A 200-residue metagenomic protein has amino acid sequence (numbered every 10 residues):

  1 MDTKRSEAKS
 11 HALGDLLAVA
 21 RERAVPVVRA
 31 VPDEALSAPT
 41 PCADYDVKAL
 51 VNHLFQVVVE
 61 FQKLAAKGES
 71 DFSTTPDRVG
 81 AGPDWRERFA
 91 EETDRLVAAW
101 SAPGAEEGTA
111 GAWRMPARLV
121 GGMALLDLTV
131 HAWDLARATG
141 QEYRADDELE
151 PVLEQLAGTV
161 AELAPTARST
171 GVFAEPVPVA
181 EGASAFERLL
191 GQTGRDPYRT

Functional and structural regions predicted by a protein language model:
D2-L16, R23, A30-A43, E60-E91 (+1 more regions): Structured surface interface patches that mediate subunit assembly and partner/cofactor docking
L50: Extended, alpha-helix-rich binding/interface surfaces that flank or overlap catalytic cores and mediate recognition
L54: Glycine-rich loop at the start of a catalytic domain that most often binds anionic cofactors/ligands
